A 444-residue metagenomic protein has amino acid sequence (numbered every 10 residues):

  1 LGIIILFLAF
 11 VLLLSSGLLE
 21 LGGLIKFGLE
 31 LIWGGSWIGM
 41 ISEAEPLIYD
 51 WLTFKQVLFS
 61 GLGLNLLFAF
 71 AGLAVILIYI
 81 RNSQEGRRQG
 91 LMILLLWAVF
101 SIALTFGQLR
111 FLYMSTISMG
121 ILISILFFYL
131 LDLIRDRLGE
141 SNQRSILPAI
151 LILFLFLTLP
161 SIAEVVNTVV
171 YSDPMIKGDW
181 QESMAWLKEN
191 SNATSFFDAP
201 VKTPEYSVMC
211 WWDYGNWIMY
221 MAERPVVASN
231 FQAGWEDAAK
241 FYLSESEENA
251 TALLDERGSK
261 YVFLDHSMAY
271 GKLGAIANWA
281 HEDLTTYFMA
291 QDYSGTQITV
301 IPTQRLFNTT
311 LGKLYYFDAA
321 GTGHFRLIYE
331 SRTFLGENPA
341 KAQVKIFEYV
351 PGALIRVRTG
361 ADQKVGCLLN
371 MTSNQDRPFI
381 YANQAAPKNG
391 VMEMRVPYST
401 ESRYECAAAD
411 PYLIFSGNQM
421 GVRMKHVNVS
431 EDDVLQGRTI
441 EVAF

Functional and structural regions predicted by a protein language model:
L1-V11, F70-A74, M119, S124 (+1 more regions): Hydrophobic alpha-helical segments
G2-I3, N82-W97, S145: Membrane-interfacial loop-to-transmembrane alpha-helix junctions, especially the N-terminal start
G2-R81, G90: Alpha-helical transmembrane segments at the extracellular/periplasmic loop-to-helix junctions of multi-pass membrane
F7-S16, W33-W37, A98-F106, L155-S161: Aromatic-anchored segments of alpha-helical transmembrane domains
A71-L73, L95-I102: Hydrophobic, membrane-inserted alpha-helices
I76-Y79, I102, G107, L126-I134 (+1 more regions): Hydrophobic membrane-targeting alpha-helices
F106-G139, P148: Hydrophobic/aromatic-rich transmembrane helices and adjacent perimembrane loops
R135-F444: Extracytoplasmic
